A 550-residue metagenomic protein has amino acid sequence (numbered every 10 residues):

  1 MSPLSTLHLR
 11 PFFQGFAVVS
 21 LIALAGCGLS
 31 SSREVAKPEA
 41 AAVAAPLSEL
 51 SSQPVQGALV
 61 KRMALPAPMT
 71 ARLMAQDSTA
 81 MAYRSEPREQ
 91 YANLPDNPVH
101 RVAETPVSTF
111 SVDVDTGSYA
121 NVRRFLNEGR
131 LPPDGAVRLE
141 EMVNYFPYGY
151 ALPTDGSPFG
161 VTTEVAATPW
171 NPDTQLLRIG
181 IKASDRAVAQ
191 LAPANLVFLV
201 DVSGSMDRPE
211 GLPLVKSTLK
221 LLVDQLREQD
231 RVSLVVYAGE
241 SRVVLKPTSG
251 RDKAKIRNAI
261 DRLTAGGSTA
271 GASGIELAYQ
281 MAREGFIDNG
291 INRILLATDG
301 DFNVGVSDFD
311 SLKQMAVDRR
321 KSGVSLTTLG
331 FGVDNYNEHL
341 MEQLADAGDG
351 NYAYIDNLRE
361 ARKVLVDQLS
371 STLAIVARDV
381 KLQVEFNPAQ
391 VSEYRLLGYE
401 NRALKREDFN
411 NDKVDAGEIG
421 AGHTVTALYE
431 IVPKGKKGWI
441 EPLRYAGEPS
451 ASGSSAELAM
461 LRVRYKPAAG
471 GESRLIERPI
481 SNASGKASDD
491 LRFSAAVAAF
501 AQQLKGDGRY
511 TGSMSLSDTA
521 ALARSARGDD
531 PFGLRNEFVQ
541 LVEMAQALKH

Functional and structural regions predicted by a protein language model:
M1-P11: N-terminal secretory signal peptides that target proteins for export/translocation
P11-V18: Sec-dependent signal peptide recognition, specifically the positively charged N-region followed immediately by
A23-G26: C-terminal motif of bacterial Sec signal peptides marking the signal peptidase cleavage site
G28-A41, G160-V380, E407, I440-S452 (+2 more regions): Exposed acidic/Ser/Thr-rich ligand/metal-binding surfaces
G28-R186, G512-H550: Subset of Sec-pathway N-terminal targeting signals
L73-S78, V384-G398: Soluble, acidic/polar mature domains that operate outside membranes
R101-E104, S108, G117-R123, A374-R378 (+3 more regions): Long, acidic serine/threonine- and proline-rich intrinsically disordered regions
D113, T162-E164, G180-K182, L199 (+3 more regions): Residue-level recognition of well-ordered beta-strand positions that form the cores of beta-sheet-rich folds across
